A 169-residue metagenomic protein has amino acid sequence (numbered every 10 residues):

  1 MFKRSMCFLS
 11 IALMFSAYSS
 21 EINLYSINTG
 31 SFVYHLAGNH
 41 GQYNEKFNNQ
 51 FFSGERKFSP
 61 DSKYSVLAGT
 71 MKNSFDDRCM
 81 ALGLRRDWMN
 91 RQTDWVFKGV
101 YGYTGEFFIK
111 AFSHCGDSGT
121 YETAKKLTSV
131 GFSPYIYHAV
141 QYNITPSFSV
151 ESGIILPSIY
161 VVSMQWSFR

Functional and structural regions predicted by a protein language model:
M1-L24: Cleavable N-terminal export/targeting peptides
S20-E21, S26-S65, G69-R169: Outer-membrane beta-barrel transmembrane domain signature
